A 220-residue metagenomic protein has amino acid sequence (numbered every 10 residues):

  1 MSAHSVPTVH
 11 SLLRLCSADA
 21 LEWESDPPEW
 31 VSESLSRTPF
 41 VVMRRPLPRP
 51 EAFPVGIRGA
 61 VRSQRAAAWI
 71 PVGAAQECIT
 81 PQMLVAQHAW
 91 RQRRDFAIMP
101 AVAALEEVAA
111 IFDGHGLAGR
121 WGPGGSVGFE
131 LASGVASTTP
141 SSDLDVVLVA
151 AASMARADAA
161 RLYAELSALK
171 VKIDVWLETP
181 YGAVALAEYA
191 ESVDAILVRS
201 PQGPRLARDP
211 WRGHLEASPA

Functional and structural regions predicted by a protein language model:
M1-S126, A159-V171, V175: Helical scaffold of the NTase/Pol beta-like nucleotidyltransferase catalytic core
R58-A60, A151-S153, P180: Generic structural motif
G73, E77-I79, L197-R212: Mature, function-bearing regions of proteins
A109-L144, L148-M154: Active-site nucleotide-donor binding segment shared across nucleotidyl transfer reactions
A136-T138, L162, A190: Short, glycine/charged-enriched secondary-structure capping and boundary segments
A155-A157, V184: Short, charged/polar "capping" segments at the starts of alpha-helices and the immediately preceding loops
S167-G203: Conserved catalytic core of two-metal-ion nucleotidyltransferases
P219-A220: Extended catalytic-interface subdomain
